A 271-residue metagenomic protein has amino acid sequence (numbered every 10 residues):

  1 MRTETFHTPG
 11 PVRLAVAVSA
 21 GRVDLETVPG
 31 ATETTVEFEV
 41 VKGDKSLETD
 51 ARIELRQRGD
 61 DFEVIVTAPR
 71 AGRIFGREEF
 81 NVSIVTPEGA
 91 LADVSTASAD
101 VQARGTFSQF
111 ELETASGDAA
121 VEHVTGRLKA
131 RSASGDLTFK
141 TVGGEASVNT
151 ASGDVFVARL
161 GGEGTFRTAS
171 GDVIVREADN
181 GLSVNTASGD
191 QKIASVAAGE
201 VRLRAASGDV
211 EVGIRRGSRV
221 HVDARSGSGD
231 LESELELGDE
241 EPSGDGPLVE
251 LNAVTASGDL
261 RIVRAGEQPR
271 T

Functional and structural regions predicted by a protein language model:
M1-T271: Intrinsically disordered, low-complexity terminal regions
